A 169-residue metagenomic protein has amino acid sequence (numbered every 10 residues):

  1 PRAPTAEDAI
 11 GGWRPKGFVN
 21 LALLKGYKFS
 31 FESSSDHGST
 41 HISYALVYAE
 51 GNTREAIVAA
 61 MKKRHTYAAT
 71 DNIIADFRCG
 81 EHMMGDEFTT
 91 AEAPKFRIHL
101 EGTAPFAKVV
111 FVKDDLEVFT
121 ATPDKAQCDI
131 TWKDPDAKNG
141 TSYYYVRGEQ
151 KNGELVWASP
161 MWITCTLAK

Functional and structural regions predicted by a protein language model:
P1-I10, G17-K169: C-terminal functional module detector
